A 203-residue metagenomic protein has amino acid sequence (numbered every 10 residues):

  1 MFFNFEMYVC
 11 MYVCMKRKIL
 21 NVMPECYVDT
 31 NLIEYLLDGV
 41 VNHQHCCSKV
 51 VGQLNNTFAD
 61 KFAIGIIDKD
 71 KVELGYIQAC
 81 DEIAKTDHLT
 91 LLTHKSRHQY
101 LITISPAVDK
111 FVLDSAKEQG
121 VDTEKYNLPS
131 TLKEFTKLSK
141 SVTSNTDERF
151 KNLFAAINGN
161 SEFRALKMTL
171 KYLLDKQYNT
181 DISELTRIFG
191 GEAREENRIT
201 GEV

Functional and structural regions predicted by a protein language model:
F2-V203: Acidic, divalent-metal-binding catalytic cores of TOPRIM and closely related two-metal-ion phosphodiester/pyrophosphate
